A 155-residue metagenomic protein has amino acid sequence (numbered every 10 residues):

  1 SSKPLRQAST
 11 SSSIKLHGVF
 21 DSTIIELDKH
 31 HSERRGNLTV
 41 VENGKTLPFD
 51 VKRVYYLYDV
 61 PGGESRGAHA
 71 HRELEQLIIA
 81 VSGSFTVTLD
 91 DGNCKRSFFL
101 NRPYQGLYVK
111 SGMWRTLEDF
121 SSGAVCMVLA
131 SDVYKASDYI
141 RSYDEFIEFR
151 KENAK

Functional and structural regions predicted by a protein language model:
K3-Q105, S122-G123, K135-E145, F149-K155: Non-catalytic, conserved peripheral segments adjacent to functional cores
V81, V109-K110, A130: A secondary-structure boundary/capping signal
R102-L107, G112-D119: Well-ordered alpha/beta subsegment
F120, M127-Y134: C-terminal structural segments of small proteins and small subunits
